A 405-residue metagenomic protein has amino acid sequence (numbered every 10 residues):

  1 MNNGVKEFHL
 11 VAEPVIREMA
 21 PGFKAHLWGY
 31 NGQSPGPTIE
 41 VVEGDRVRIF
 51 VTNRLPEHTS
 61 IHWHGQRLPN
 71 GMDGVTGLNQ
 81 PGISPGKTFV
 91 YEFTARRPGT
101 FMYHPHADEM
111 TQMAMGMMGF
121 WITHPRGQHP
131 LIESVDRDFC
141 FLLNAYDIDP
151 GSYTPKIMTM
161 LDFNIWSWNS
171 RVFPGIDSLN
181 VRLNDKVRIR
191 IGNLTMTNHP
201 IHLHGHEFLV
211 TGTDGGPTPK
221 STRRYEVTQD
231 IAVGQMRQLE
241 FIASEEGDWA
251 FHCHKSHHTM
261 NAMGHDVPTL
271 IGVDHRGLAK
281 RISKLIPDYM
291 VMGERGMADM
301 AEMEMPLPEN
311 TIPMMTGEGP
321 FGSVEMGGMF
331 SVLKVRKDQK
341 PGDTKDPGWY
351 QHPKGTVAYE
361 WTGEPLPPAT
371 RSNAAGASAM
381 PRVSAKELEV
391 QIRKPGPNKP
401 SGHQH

Functional and structural regions predicted by a protein language model:
M1-H405: Copper-binding active sites and cupredoxin-like electron-transfer domains, recognizing His/Cys-rich ligand loops
